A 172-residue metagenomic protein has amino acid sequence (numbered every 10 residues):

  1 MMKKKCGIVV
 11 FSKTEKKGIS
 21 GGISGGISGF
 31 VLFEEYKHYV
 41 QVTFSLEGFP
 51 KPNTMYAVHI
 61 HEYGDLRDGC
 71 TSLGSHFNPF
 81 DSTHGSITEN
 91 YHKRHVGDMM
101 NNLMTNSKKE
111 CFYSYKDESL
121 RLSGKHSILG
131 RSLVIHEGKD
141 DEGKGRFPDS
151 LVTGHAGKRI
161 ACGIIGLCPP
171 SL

Functional and structural regions predicted by a protein language model:
M1-L172: N-terminal leader/targeting pre-sequences
